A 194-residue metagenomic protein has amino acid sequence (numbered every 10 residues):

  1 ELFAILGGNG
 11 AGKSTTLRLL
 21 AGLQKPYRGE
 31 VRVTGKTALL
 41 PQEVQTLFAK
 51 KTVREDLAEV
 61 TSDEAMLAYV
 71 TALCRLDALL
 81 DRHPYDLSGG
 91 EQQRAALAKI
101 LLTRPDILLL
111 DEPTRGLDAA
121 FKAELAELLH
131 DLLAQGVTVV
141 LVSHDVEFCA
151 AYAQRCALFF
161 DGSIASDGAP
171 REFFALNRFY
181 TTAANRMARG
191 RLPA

Functional and structural regions predicted by a protein language model:
A21: Helix-to-loop junction immediately C-terminal to a conserved catalytic motif
E64-L79: Conserved ABC ATPase "signature" region
H83-L87, E91: Conserved ABC ATPase signature
L108-D111: Catalytic Walker B motif of ABC-type/P-loop ATPase nucleotide-binding domains
S143-H144: H-loop/switch region of ABC-family ATPase nucleotide-binding domains
C149-A151: A short, surface-exposed alpha-helical micro-motif characterized by mixed small hydrophobic and charged/polar residues
S163-R186: Conserved beta-strand-loop-alpha-helix hinge in the C-terminal portion of ABC ATPase nucleotide-binding domains
